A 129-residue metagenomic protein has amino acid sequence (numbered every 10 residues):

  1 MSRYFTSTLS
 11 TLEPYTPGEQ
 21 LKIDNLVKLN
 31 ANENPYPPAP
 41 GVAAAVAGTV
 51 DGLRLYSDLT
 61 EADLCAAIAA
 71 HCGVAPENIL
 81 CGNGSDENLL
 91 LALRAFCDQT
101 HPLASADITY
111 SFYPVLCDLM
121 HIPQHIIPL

Functional and structural regions predicted by a protein language model:
M1-L55: N-terminal "arm"/small-domain region of PLP-dependent enzymes with the aminotransferase-like
T6, A39-A43, E61-C65, L89 (+1 more regions): A general structural signal for well-ordered alpha-helical segments in protein cores
N25, N78, P123-H125: Conserved beta-strand segments of alpha/beta enzyme cores
L29, Y56, G82, I127-P128: Hydrophobic residues at beta-strand termini and immediately following loops that shape nucleotide-binding pockets
N32-P35, S85-D86, Y110: Short glycine-rich anion-binding loops that position phosphate/pyrophosphate groups of nucleotides and phosphorylated
E61-P102: Phosphate-binding glycine-rich loop
A95-L129: PLP-dependent aminotransferase-like
